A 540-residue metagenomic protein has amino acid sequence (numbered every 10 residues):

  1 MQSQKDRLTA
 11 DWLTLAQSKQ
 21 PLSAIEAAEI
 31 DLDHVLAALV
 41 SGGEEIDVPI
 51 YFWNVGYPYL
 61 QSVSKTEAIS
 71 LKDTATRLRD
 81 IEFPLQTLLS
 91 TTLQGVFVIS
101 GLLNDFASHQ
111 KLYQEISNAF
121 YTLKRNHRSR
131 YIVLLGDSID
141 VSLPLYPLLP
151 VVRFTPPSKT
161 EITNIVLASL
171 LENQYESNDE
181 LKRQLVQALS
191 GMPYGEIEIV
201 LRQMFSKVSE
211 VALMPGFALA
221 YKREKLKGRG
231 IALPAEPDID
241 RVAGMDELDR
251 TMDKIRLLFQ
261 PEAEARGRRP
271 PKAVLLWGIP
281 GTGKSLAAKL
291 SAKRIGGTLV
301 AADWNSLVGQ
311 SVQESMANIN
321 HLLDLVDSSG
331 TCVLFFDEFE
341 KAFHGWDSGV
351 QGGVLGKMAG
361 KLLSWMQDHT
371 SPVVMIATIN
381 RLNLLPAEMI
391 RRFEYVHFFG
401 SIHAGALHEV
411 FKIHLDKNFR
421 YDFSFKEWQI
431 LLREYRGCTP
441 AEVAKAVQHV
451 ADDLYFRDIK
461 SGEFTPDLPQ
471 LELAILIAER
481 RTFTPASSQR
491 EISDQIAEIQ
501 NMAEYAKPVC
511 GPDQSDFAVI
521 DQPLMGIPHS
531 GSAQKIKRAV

Functional and structural regions predicted by a protein language model:
M1-Q20, D47-I50, L60-Q61, A220-G228: A short, basic N-terminal segment
Q2, D6-L15, R229-L290, D324-S328 (+2 more regions): C-terminal engagement/docking regions of AAA+ P-loop ATPases
L22-I30, L39-S142, Y146-V151, E161-V166 (+1 more regions): Walker A/P-loop NTP-binding motif of AAA+ ATPase domains
I165, Y175-M192, S424-E427, L431: Amphipathic alpha-helical segments of the small helical/lid subdomains adjacent to P-loop NTPase cores
L170: Conserved phosphate-handling catalytic cores of large alpha/beta enzymes
L189-P215, R433-Q489: AAA+ ATPase "lid" subdomain C-terminal helix
E210-R241, E340: Conserved ASCE P-loop NTPase core motifs with emphasis on AAA+ ATPases
